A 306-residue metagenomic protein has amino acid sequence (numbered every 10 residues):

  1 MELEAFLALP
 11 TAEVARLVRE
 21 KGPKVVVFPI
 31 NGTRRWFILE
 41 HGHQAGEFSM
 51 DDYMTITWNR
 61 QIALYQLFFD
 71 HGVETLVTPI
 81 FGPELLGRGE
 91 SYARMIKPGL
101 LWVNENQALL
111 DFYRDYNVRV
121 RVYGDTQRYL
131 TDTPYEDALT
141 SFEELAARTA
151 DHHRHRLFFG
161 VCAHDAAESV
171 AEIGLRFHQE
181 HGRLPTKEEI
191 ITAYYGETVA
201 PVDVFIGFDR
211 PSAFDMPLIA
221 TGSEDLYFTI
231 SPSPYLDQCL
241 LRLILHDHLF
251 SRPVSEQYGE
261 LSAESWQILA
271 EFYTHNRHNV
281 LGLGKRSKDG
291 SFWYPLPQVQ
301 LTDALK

Functional and structural regions predicted by a protein language model:
M1-K306: Flexible, compositionally biased loop and terminal segments
